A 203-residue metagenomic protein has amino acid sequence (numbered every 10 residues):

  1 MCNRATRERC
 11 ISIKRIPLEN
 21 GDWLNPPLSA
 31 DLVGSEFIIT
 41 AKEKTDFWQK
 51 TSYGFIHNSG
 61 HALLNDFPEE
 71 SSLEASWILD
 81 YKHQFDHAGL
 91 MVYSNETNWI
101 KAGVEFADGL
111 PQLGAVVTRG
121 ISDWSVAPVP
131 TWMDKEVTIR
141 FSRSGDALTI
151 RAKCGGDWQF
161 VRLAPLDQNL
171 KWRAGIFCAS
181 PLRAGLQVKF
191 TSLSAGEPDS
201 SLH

Functional and structural regions predicted by a protein language model:
C2-H203: Extracellular glycan-recognition regions
